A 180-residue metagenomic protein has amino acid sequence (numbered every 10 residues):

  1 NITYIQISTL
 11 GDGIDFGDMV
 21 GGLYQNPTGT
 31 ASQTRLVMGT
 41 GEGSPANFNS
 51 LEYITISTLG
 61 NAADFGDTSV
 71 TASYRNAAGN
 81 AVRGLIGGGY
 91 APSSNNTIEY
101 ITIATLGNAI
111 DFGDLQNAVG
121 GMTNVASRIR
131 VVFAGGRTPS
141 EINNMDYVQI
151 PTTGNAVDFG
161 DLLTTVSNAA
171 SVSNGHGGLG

Functional and structural regions predicted by a protein language model:
N1-G180: Polar, enzyme-active/binding microenvironments
